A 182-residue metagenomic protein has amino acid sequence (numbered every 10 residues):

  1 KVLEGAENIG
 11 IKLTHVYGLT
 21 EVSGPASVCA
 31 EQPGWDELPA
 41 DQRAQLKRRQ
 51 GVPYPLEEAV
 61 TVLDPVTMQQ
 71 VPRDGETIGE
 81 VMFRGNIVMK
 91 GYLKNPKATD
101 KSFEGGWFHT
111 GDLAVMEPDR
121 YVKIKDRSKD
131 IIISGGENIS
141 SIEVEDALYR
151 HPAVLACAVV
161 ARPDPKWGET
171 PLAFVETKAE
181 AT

Functional and structural regions predicted by a protein language model:
V2-V16, T20-Y121, S128-I131, V144-E145: Conserved AMP-binding/adenylate-forming
G85, K90-K94, L113-T182: AMP-binding/adenylate-forming catalytic core of the ANL superfamily
